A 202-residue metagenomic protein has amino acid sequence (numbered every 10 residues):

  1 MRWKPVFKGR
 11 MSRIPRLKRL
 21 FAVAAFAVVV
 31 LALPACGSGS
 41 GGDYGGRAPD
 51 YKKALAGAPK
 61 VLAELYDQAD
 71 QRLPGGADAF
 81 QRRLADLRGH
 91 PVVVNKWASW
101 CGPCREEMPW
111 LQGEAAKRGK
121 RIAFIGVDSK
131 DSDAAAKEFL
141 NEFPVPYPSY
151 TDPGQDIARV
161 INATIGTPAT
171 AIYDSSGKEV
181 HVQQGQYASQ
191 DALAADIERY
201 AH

Functional and structural regions predicted by a protein language model:
M1-P74, A195, H202: N-terminal targeting signals for export/organelle localization
C36, C101-C104: Short cysteine clusters
Q68-V92: A short beta-strand-turn-helix
A85-G89, E106, G113-K120, N141-P148 (+2 more regions): Sec-exported extracytoplasmic/periplasmic mature domains
H90-V92, W97-W100: Short pre-active-site segment immediately N-terminal to redox-active cysteine/selenocysteine motifs in thiol-based
V93-V94, F124, T170: Hydrophobic beta-strand anchors of alpha/beta hydrolase catalytic cores
R105-F143, P153-V160: Structural microenvironment flanking redox-active thiols in thiol-disulfide oxidoreductases
E138-P146, P153-H202: Thiol/disulfide oxidoreductase modules built on the thioredoxin-like
